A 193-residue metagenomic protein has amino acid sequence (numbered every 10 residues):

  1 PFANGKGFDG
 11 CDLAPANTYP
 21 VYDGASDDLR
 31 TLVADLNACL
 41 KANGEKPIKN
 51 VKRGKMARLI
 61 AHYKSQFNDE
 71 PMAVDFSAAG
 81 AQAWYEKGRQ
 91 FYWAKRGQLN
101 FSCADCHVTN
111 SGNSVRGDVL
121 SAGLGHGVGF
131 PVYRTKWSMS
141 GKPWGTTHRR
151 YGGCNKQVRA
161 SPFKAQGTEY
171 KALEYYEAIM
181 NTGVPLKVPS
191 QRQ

Functional and structural regions predicted by a protein language model:
F2-R58, S65-D69, A94-Q193: Electron-transfer interface patches adjacent to heme c in soluble/periplasmic c-type cytochromes and di-/multiheme
V33, N37, I60, Q82-Y85 (+1 more regions): Hydrophobic core segments within long, regular secondary-structure runs in both alpha- and beta-rich folds
F67-R96: Electrostatic cytochrome c docking/interface patches
